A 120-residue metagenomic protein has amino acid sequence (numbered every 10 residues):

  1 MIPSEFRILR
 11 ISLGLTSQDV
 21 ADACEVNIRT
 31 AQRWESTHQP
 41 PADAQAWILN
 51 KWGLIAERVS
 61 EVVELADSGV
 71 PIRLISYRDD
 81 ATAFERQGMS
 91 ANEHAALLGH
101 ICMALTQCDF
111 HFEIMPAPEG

Functional and structural regions predicted by a protein language model:
M1-S12: A short, Lys/Arg-rich alpha-helix, primarily the initiator
R7, Q18, C102: Short glycine-/small-residue-rich flexible loop motifs, especially phosphate/cofactor-binding loops
R10, V20, W47-K51: Hydrophobic micro-packing sites on short alpha-helices
L15-T30: Short alpha-helical DNA-recognition segment
E25, P40-E61: DNA major-groove recognition helix of helix-turn-helix/homeodomain DNA-binding modules
E57-G120: Helix-turn-helix/homeodomain-like alpha-helical modules used for DNA recognition and transcription-factor dimerization
